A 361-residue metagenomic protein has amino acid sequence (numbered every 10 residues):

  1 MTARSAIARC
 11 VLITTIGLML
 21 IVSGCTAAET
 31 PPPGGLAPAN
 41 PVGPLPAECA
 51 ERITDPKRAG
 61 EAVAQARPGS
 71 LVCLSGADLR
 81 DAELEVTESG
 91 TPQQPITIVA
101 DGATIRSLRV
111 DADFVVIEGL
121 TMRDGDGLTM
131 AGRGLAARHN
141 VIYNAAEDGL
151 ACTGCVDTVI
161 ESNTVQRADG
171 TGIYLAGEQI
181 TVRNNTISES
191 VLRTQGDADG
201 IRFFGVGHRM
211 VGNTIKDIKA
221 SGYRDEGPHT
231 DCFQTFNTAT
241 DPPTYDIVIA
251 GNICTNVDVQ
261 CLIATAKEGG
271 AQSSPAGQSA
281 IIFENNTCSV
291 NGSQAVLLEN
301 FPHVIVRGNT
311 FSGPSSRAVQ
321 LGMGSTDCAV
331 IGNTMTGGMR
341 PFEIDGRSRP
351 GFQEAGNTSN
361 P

Functional and structural regions predicted by a protein language model:
T2-I13: Bacterial N-terminal signal peptides that target proteins for export
V11-S23: Bacterial N-terminal signal peptides
I21-V42: C-terminal region of N-terminal signal peptides and the immediate post-cleavage residues of exported proteins
N40-G76, R80: Acidic Gly/Asp/Thr-rich repetitive segments characteristic of extracellular carbohydrate-active and adhesion proteins
L45-A47, V63-P68, G90-P92, R109-A112 (+4 more regions): Flexible, charged surface loops at secondary-structure boundaries
P68-E118: Beta-solenoid repeat scaffold
S75, P95, V99-G102, D113-D124 (+11 more regions): Right-handed parallel beta-helix
E85, I105-R106, R123-G127, N144-A151 (+7 more regions): Extracellular beta-strand/beta-solenoid scaffold signature
